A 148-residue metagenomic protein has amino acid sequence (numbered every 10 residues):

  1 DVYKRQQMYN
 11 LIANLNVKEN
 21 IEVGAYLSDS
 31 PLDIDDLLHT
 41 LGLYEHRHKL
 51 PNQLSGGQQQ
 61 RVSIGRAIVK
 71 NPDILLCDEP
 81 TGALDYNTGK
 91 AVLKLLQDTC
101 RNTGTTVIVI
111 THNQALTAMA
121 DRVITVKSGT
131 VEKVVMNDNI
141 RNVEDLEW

Functional and structural regions predicted by a protein language model:
D1-Y3: Short, small-residue-biased leader/transition segments that mark boundaries at the very start of proteins
A13-E22: Short coil-to-helix segment of the ABC ATPase nucleotide-binding domain corresponding to the Q-loop/switch region
E22, D29-H46: Conserved ABC ATPase "signature" region
L50-Q60: Conserved ABC ATPase signature
I64: Hydrophobic anchor residue at the start of the ABC signature
N71: Conserved catalytic motifs of ABC-family nucleotide-binding domains
L75-D78: Catalytic Walker B motif of ABC-type/P-loop ATPase nucleotide-binding domains
